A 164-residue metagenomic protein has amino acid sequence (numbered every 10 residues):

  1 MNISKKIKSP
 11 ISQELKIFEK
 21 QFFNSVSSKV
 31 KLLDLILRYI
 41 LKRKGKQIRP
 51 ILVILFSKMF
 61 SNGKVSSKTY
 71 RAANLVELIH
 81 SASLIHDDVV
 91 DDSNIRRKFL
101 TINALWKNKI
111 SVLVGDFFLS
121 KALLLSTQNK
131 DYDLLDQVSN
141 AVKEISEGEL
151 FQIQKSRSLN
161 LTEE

Functional and structural regions predicted by a protein language model:
M1-F23: N-terminal amphipathic/basic leader segments beginning at the initiator methionine
F23, S27-E164: Mg2+-dependent prenyl diphosphate-binding active-site environment of isoprenoid biosynthetic enzymes
